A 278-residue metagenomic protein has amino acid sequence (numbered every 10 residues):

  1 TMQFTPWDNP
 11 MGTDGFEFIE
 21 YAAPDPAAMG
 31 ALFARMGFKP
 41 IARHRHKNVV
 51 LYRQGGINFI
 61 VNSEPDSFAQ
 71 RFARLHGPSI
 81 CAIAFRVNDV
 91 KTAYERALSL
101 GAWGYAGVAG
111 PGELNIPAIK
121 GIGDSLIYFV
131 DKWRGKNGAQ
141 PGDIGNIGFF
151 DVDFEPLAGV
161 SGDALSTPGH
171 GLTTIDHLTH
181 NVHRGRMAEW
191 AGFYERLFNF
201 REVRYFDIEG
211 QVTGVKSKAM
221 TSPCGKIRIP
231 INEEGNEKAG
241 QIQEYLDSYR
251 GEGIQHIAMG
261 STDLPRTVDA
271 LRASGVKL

Functional and structural regions predicted by a protein language model:
T1-P156, H177: An N-terminus-focused feature that recognizes amino-terminal "leader" regions
T13-P24, L157-R228, E234-A239, S248-K277: Surface-exposed interaction/gating patches
F68-R74, V130-D131, G169, K238-L246: ER-lumen resident redox/N-glycosylation machinery signature
